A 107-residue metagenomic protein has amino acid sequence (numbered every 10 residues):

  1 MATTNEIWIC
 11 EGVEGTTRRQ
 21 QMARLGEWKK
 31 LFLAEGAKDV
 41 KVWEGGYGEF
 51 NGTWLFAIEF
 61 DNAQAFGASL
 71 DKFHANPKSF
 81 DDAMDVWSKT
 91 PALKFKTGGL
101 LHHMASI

Functional and structural regions predicted by a protein language model:
M1-K78, V86-I107: Short S/T/G/P-rich N-terminal loop/turn motif that feeds into the first structured element of a domain
